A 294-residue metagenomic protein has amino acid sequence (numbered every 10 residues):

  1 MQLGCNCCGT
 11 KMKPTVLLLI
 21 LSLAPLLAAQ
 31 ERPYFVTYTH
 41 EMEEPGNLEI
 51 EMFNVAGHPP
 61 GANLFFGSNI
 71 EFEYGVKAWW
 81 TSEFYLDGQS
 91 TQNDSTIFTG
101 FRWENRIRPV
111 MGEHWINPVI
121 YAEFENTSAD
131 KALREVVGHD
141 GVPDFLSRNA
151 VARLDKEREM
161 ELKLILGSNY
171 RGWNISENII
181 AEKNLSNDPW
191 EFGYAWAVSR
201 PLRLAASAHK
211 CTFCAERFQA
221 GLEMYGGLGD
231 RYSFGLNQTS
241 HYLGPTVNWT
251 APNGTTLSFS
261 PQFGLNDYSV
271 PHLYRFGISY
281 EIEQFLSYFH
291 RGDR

Functional and structural regions predicted by a protein language model:
M1-M12: N-terminal secretory signal peptides that target proteins for export/translocation
N6, L23, Y34: Alpha-helical and His/Cys-centered functional microenvironments
M12-I20: Sec-dependent signal peptide recognition, specifically the positively charged N-region followed immediately by
I20-A29: Hydrophobic h-region of N-terminal signal peptides that target proteins for export in Gram-negative bacteria
A29-R294: Transmembrane beta-barrel domains of Gram-negative outer membranes and organellar outer membranes
